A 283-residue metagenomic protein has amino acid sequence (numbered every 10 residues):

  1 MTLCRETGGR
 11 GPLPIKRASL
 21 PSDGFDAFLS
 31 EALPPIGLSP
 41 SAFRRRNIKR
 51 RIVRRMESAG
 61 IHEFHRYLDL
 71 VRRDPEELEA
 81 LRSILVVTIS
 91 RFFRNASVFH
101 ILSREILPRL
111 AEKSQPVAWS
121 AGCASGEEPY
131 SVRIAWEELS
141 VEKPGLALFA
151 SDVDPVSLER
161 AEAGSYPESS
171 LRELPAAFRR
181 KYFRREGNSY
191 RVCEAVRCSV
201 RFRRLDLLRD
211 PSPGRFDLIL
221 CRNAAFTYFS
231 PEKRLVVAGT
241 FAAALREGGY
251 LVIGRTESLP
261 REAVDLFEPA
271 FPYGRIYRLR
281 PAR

Functional and structural regions predicted by a protein language model:
T2-W119: Conserved AdoMet
S114-G126, A147-F149: Conserved class I S-adenosyl-L-methionine
S125-V141: Conserved SAM-binding loop of SAM-dependent methyltransferases across substrates and taxa, primarily the Class I
P144-L220, A224-K233, L259: Extended basic-aromatic, gly/pro-enriched interface segments that bind polyanionic ligands
L235-E247: A short glycine-rich, Lys/Arg-flanked "PGG" loop and its adjoining helix->strand segment in the class I
E247-R255: Conserved beta-strand signature within the Rossmann-like core of class I S-adenosyl-L-methionine
R261-E262, L266-R283: Core SAM-dependent methyltransferase catalytic element
